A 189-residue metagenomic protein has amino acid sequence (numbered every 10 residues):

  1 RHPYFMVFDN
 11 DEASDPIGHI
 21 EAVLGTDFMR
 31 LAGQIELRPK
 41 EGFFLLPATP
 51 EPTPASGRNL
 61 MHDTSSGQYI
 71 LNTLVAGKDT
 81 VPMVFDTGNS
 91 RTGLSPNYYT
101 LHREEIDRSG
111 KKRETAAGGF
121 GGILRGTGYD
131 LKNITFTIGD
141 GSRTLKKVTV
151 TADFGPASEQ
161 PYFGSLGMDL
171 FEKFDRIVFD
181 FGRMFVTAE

Functional and structural regions predicted by a protein language model:
R1-E189: Pepsin/retropepsin-fold aspartyl endopeptidases
